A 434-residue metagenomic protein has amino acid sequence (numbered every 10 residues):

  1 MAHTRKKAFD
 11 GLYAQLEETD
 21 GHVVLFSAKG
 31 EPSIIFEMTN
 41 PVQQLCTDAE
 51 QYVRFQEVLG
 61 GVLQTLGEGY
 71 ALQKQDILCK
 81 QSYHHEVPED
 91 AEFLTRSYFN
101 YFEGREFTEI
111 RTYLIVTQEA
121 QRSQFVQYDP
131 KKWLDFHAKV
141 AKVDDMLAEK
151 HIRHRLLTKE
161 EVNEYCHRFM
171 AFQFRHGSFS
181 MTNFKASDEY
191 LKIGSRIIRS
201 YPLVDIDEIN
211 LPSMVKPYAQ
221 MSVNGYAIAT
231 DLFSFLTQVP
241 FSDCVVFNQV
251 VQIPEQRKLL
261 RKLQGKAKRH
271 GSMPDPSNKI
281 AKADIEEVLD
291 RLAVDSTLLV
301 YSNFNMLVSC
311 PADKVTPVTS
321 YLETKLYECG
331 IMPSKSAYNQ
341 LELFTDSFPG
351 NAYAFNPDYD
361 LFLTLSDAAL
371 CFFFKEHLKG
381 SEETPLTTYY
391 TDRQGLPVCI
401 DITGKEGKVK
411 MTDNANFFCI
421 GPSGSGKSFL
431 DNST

Functional and structural regions predicted by a protein language model:
M1-H377: Extended, folded cores of ATP/NTP-driven motor/assembly subunits in large transport and secretion machines
G21-H22, F26, G380, T387-D392: Glycine-centered flexibility motif
D48-Y52, Q56-Q64, T384-T434: Glycine-rich phosphate-binding loop of nucleotide-binding enzymes
V140-A141, E382-P385: A short, compositionally biased
L378-K379, K405: Long insertion/accessory domains within large nucleic-acid-processing enzymes
